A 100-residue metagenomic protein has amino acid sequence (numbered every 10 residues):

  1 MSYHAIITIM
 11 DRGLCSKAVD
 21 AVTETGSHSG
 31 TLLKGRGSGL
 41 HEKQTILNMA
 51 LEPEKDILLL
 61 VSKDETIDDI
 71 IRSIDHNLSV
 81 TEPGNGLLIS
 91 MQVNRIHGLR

Functional and structural regions predicted by a protein language model:
M1-R100: Positively charged, small/polar-rich N-terminal and surface patches that mediate targeting and assembly and bind
